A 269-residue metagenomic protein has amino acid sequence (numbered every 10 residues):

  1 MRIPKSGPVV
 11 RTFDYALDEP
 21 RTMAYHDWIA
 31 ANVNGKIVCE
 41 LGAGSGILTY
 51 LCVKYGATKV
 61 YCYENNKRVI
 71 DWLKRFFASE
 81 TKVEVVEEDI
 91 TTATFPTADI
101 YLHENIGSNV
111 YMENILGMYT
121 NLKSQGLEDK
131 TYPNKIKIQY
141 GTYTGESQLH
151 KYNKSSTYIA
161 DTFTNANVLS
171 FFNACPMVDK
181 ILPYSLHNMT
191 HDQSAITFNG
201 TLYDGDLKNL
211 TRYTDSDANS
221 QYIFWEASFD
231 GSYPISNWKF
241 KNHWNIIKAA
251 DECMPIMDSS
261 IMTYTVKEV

Functional and structural regions predicted by a protein language model:
M1-A30, N34, V38-L41, G46-Y55 (+1 more regions): Class I SAM-binding transferase module
